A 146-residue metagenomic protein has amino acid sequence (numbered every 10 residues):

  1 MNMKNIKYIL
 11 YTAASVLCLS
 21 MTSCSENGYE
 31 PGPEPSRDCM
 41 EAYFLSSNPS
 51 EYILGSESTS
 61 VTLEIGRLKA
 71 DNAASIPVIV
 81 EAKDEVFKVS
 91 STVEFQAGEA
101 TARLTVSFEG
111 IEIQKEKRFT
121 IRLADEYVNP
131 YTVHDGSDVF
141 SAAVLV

Functional and structural regions predicted by a protein language model:
M1-N2, C39: Extracellular low-complexity Ser/Thr/Asn/Gly-rich intrinsically disordered segments
N2-Y11: Bacterial N-terminal signal peptides that target proteins for export
S20-S23: C-terminal motif of bacterial Sec signal peptides marking the signal peptidase cleavage site
S25-R103, E109-V146: Acidic/polar, low-complexity intrinsically disordered N-terminal segments immediately downstream of a Sec signal
